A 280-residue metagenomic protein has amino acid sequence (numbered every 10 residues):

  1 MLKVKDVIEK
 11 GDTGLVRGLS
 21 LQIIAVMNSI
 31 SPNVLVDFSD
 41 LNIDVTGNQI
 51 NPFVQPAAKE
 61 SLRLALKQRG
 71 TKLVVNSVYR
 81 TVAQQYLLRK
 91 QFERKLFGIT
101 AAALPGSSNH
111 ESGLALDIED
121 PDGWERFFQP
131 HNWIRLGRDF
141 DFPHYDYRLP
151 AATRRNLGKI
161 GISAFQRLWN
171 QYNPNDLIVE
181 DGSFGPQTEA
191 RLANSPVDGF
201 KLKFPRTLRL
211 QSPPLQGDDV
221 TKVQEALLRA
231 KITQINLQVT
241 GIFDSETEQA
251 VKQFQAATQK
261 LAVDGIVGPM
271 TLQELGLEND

Functional and structural regions predicted by a protein language model:
M1-N28, E225, R229-T233, A256 (+1 more regions): N-terminal secretory targeting signals
K5, R94-K95, I99-G199: Catalytic cores and adjacent binding grooves of peptidoglycan-active enzymes
V26-Y79: Active-site acidic/histidine clusters and adjacent loop/turn architecture that either coordinate catalytic ions
S61-R69, R126-W133, Y172, A230-I232: Generic non-transmembrane alpha-helical segments
G70-R80, R135-D141, I178-E180, N236-V239 (+1 more regions): Surface-exposed patches in mature extracellular/periplasmic domains of secreted proteins
V74-Q91, S183-Q187, I242-E246: Acidic helix-start/capping segments at beta-turn-to-alpha-helix junctions
A83-K90, D146-P150, A193, G276: Short, solvent-exposed polar/charged micro-motifs at secondary-structure junctions
R155-L277: Short acidic, glycine/serine/threonine-rich helix-capping segments at coil-helix boundaries
